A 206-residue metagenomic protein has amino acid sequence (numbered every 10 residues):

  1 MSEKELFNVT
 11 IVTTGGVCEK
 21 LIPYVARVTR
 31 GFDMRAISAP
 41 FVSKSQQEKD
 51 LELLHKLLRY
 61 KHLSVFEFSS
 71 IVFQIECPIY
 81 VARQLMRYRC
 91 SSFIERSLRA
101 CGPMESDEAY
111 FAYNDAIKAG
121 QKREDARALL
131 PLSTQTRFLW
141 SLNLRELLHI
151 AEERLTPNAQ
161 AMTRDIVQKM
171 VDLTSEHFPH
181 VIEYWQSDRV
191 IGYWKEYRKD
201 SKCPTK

Functional and structural regions predicted by a protein language model:
M1-K206: Family-specific signature for flavin-dependent thymidylate synthase
